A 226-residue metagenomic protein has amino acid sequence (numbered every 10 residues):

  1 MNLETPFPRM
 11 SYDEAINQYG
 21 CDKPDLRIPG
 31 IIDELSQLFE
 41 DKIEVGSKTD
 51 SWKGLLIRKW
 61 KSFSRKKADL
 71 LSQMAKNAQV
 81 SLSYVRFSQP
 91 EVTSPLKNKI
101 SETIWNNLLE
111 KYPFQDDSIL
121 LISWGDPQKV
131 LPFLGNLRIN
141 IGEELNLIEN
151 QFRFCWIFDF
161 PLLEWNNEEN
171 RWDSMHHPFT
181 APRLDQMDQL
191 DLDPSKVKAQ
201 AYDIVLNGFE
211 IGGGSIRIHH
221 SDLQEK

Functional and structural regions predicted by a protein language model:
M1-K226: Class II aminoacyl-tRNA synthetase catalytic cores and aaRS-like
